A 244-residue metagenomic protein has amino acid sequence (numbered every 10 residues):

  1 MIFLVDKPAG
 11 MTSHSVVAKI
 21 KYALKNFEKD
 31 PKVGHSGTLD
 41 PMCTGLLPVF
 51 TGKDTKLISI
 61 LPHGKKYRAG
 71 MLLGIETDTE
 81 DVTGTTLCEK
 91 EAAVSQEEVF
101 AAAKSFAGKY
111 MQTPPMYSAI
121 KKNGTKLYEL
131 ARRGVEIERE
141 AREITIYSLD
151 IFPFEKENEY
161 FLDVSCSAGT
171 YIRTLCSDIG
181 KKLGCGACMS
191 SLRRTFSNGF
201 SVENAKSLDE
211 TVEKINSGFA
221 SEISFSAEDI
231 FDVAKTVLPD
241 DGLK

Functional and structural regions predicted by a protein language model:
M1-K244: Catalytic/RNA-binding core of pseudouridine synthases
